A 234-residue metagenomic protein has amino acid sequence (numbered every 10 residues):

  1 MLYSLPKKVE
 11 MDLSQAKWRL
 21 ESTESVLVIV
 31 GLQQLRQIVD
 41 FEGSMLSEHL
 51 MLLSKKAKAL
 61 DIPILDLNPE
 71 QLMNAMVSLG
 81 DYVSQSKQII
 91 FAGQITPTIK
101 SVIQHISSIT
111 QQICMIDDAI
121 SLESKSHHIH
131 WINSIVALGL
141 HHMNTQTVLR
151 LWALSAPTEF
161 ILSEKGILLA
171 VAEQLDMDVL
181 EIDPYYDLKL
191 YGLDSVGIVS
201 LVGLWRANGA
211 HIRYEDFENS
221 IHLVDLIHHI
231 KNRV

Functional and structural regions predicted by a protein language model:
M1-V26, L35, E48-H49, K55-E159: Active-site-adjacent betaalpha module
V30: Conserved N-terminal Rossmann-fold NAD(P)-binding element of oxidoreductases
Q33-E42: Short acidic, Gly/Ser-rich segments with clustered Asp/Glu that frequently serve as metal-coordination loops in enzyme
P69-Q71, D183-L188: Short linear capping/connector segments at secondary-structure termini
P157-L180, S200-A207, H228-V234: Thiotemplate assembly-line natural product biosynthesis machinery
D187, S220-D225, K231: Short, structural beta-strand-to-alpha-helix junction motif
K189-L193: Short helix-coil junctions and helix-kink-helix linkers
D194-I221: Phosphopantetheinylated carrier protein domains
